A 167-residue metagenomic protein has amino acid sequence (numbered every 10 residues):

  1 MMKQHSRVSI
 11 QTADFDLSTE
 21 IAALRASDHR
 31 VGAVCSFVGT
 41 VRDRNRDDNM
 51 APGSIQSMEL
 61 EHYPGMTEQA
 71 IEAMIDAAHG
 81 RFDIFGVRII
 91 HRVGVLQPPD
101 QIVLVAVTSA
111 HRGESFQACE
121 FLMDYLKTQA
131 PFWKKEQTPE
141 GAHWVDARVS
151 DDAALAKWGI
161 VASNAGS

Functional and structural regions predicted by a protein language model:
M1-I102, Q117-E120, D124-S167: N-terminal, polar/charged subdomain of small-to-medium soluble alpha/beta proteins
A106-T108: Short hydrophobic/aromatic beta-strand micro-patches that form the beta-sheet surface supporting nucleotide- or nucleic
